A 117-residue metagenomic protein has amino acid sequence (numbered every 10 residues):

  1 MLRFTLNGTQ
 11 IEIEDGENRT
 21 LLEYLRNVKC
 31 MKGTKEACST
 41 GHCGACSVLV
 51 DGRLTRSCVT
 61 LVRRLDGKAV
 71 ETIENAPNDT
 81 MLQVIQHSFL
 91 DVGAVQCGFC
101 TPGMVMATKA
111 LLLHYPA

Functional and structural regions predicted by a protein language model:
M1-A117: Signature of N-terminal electron-transfer/Fe-S-associated modules in redox systems
